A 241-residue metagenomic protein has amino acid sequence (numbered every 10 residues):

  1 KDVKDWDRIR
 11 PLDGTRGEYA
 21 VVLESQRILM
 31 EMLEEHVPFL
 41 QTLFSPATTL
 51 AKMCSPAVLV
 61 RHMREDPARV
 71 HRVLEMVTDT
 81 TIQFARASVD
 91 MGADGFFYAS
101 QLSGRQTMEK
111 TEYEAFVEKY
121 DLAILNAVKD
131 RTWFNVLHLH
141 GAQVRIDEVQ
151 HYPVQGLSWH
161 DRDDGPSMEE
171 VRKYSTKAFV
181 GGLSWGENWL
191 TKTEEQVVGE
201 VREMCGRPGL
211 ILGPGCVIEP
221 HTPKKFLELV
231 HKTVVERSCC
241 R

Functional and structural regions predicted by a protein language model:
K1-I9: Active-site gating loops and adjacent loop-to-helix segments of metal-dependent hydrolytic enzymes
D13-R241: Active-site loop segments of alpha/beta catalytic cores
